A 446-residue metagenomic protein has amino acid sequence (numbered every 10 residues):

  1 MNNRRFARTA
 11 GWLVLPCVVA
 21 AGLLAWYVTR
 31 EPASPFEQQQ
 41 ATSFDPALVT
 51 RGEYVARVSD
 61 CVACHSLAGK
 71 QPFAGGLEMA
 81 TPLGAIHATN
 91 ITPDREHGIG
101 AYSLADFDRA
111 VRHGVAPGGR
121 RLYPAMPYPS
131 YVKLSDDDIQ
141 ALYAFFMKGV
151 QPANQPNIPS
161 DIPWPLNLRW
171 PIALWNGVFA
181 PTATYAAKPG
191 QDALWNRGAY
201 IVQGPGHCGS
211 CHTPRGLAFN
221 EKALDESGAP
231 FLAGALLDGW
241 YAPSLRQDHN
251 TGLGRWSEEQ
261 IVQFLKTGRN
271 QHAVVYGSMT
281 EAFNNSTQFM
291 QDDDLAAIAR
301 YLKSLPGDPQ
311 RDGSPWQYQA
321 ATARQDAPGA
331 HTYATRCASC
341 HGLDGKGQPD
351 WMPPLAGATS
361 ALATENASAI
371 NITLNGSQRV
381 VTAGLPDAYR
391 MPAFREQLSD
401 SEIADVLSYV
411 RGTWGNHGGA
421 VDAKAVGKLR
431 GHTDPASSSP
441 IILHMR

Functional and structural regions predicted by a protein language model:
N2-A47, I86, A110, V115-A116 (+6 more regions): Post-cleavage N-terminal segment of exported redox proteins
D45-L67, A74-A80, I172-G177, A186-G216 (+3 more regions): Sequence/structural segment immediately N-terminal to covalent heme-attachment motifs in c-type and related
Y54-S66, T89-N90, D106-H113, P124 (+10 more regions): C-type cytochrome heme c attachment motif
C64-P72, N154, F219-N220, N270-V274 (+3 more regions): Proline-centered turn/helix-capping motifs that create local helix->coil transitions or kinks
L67, Q71-I86, P93-H97, L104 (+3 more regions): Signal peptide-directed extracytoplasmic domains
Q71, G114, G118, A218 (+8 more regions): A short secondary-structure junction motif
A74-A80, T89, T213-H272: Active-site substrate-binding loop specific to GH73 endo-beta-N-acetylglucosaminidase modules in bacterial autolysins
H87-A101, D106, R112-D137, I158-S160 (+4 more regions): Axial heme c-ligation environment in periplasmic c-type cytochrome domains
